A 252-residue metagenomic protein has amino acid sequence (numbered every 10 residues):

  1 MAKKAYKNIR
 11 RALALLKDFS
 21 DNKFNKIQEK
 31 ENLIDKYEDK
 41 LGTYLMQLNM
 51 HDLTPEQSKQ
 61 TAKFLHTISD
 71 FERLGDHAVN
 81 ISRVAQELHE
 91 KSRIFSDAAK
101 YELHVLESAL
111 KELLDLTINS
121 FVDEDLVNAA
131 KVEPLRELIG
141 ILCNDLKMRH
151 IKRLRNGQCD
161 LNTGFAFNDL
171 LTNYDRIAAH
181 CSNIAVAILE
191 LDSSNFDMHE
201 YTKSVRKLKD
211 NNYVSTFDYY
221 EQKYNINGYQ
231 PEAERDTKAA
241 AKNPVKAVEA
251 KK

Functional and structural regions predicted by a protein language model:
M1-K252: Cytosolic, long alpha-helical scaffolding segments
